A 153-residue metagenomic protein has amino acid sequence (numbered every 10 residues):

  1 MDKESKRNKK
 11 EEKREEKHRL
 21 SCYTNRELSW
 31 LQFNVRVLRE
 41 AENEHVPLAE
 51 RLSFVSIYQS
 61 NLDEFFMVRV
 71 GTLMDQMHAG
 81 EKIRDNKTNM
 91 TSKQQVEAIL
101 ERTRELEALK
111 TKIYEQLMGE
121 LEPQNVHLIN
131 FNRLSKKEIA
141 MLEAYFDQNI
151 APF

Functional and structural regions predicted by a protein language model:
M1-F153: N-terminal localization/anchoring segments of enzymes in phospholipid and broader phosphate metabolism
